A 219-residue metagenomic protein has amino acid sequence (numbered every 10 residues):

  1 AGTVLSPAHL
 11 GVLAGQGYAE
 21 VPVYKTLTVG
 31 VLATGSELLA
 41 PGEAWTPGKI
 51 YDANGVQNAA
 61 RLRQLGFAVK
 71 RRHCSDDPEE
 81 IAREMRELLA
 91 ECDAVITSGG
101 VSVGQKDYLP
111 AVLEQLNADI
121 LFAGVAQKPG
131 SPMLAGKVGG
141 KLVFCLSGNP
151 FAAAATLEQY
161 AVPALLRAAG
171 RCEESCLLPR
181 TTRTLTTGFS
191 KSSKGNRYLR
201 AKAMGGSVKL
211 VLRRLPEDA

Functional and structural regions predicted by a protein language model:
A1-S75, S207-K209: Short, glycine/charged-enriched hinge/interface segments at domain edges or termini
V4, S36-E37, V101-S102, G148-F151 (+1 more regions): Short, glycine-/Ser/Thr-/acidic-enriched flexible segments
L5, L13, E20-K25, Q64 (+7 more regions): Solvent-exposed alpha-helices and their adjacent loops that cap or buttress functional pockets in soluble metabolic
A8-H9, A19, L27, A118 (+4 more regions): Structural beta-strand/beta-sheet cores of well-ordered domains, especially the beta-sheet scaffolds that support
A14-A19, P129-S131, A169-G170, R183-G188 (+1 more regions): Glycine-rich, charged/polar anion/phosphate-binding loops that engage phosphate groups from diverse ligands
T34, T97, S192: Ser/Thr-centric signal marking residues that sit in or immediately flank functional binding/regulatory motifs
K49, G55-Q57, Q64-R180: Short glycine/threonine-rich loop/turn motifs
C176-A219: C-terminal terminal segments
